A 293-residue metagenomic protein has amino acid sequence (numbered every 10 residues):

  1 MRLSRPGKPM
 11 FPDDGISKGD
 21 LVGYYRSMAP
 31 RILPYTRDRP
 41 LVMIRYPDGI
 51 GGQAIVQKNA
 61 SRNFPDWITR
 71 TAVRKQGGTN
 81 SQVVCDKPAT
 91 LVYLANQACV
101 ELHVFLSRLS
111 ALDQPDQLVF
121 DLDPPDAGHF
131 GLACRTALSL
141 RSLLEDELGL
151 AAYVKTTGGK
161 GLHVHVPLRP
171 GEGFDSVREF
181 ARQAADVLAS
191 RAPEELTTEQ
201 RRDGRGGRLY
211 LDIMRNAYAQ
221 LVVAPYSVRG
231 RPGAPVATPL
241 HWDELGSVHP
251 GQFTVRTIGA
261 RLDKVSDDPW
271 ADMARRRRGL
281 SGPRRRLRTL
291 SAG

Functional and structural regions predicted by a protein language model:
M1-D116: Active-site loop/lid in soluble adenylation, ligation, and acyl-transfer enzymes
M1-I16, V22-G23, L33, R37 (+3 more regions): C-terminal accessory nucleic-acid interaction domains of nucleic acid-metabolism proteins
S27, R135-L143, E179-V187: Long, highly charged amphipathic alpha-helices
R37-L41, D146-Y153, A192-L196: Surface-exposed helix-capping loop/turn segments at secondary-structure junctions
I44-Y46, A152-G158, E199-D203: Short beta-strand
S81-G158, L168-S176: Signature for HUH/AEP ssDNA processing cores
H163-R169, Y210-I213: A short beta-strand motif that forms the metal-chelation/ATP-contact edge of phosphoryl-transfer active sites
